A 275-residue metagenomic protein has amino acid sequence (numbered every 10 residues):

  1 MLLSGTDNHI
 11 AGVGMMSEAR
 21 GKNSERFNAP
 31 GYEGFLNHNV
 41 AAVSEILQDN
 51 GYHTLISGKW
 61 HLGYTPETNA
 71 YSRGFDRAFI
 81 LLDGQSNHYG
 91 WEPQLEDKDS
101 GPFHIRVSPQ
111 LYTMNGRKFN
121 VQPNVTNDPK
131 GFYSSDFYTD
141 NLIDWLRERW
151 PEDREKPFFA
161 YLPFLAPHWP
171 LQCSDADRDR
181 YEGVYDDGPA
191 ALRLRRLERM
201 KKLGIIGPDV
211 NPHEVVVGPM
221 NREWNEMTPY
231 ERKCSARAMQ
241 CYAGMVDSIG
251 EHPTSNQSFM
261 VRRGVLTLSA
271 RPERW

Functional and structural regions predicted by a protein language model:
M1-W275: Formylglycine-dependent sulfatase
